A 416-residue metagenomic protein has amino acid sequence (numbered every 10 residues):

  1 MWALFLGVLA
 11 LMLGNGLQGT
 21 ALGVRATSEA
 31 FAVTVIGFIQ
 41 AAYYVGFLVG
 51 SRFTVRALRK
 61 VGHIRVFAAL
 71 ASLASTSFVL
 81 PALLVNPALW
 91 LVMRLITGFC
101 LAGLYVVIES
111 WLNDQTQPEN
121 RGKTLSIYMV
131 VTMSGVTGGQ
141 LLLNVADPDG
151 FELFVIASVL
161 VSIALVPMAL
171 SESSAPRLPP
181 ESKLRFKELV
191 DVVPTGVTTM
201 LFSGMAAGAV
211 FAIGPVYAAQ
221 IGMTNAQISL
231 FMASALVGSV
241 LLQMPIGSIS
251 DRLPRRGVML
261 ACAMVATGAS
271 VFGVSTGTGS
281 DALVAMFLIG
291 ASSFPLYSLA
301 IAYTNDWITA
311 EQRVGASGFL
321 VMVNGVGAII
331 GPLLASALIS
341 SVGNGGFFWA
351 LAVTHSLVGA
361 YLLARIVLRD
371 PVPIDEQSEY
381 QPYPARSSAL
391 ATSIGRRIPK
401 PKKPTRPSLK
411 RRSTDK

Functional and structural regions predicted by a protein language model:
M1-Y44, V193-M200, G208-Y217, I221 (+1 more regions): Helix-loop boundary and gating motifs at the non-cytosolic
L22, G103-T116, F294-T309: Intracellular juxtamembrane helix-capping segments at the cytosolic ends of symmetry-related transmembrane helices
V33-T34, P118-Y128, N225, I308-L320: Loop-to-transmembrane helix entry/capping segments in MFS-fold secondary transporters and related SLC/MFSD carriers
G50-G62, D147, L242-P254, I339-S340: Helix-to-loop junctions at the C-terminal end of transmembrane segments in multipass secondary transporters
R65-V79, S158, G257-F272, A352: Structural signature of the two symmetry-related core transmembrane helices
L95-V130: Cytoplasmic helix-loop-helix junction between adjacent transmembrane helices in 12-TM secondary transporters
L143-N144, S158-L178, V358-I366: C-terminal membrane-cytosol helix-exit motif in multi-pass small-molecule transporters
P176-K183, R365-K416: Intrinsic disorder in cytosolic terminal tails and internal cytosolic loops of multi-pass membrane transporters
